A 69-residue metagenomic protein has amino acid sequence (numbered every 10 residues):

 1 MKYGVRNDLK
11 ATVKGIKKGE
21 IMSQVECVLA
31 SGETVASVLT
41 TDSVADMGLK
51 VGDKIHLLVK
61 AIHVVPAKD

Functional and structural regions predicted by a protein language model:
M1-D69: Non-catalytic connector elements of ABC transporters
